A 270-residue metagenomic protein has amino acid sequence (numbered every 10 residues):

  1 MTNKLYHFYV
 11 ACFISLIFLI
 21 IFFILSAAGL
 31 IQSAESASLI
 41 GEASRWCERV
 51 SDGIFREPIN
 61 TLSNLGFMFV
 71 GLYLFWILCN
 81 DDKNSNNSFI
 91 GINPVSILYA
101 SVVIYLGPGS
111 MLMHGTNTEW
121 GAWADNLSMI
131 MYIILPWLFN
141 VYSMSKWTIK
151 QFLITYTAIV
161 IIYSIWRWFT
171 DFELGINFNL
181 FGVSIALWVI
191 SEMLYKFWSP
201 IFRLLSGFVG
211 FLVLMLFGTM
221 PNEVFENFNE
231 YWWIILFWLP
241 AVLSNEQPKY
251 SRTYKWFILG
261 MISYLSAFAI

Functional and structural regions predicted by a protein language model:
T2-Y231, S251-W256, I262-I270: Early transmembrane hairpin module of multi-pass membrane proteins
V224-I235, L239-A241, N245: Bulky hydrophobic segments
